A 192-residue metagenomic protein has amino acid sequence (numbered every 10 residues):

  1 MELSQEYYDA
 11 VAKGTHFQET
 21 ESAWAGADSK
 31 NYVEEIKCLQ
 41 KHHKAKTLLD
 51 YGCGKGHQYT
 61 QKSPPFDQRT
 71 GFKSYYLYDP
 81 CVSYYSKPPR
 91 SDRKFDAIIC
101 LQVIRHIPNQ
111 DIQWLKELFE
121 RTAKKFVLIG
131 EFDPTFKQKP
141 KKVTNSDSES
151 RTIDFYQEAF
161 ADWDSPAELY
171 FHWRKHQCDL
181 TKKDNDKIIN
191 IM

Functional and structural regions predicted by a protein language model:
M1-R93, Q113, P140-A159, A167-I188: Conserved N-terminal segment of class I S-adenosyl-L-methionine
K46, D96, K125: Conserved acidic residues
Q68-T70, F119-T122: Short, conserved loop/helix-junction motifs that constitute active-site signature segments in enzyme catalytic cores
Y84, H106-I107: Catalytic P-loop NTPase motifs of RecA-like helicase/translocase cores
I99: A conserved beta-strand element that flanks and buttresses the S-adenosyl-L-methionine
V103: Hydrophobic adenine-recognition pocket in adenosine-nucleotide-binding enzymes
I107-L118: A short, conserved alpha-helix within the catalytic core of class I
A123-T135: Conserved beta-strand signature within the Rossmann-like core of class I S-adenosyl-L-methionine
